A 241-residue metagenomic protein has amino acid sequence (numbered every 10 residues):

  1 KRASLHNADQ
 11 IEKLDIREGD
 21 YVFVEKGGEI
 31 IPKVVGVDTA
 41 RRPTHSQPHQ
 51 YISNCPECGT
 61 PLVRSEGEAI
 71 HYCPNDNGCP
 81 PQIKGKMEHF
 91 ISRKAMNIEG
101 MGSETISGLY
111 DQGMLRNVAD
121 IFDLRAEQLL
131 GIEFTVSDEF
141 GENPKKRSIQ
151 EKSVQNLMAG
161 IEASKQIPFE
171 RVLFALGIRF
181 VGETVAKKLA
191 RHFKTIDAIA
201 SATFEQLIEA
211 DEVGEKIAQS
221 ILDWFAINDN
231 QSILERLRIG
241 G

Functional and structural regions predicted by a protein language model:
K1-D9: Short, structured beta-strand/loop micro-motifs enriched in basic residues and often containing a Trp
A8, G27-E29: An acidic- and aromatic-residue-enriched active-site/binding cleft used to recognize and process polar
A8, L14-D15: Short histidine-centered loop motifs in beta-beta connectors
D15-R17, L115: Short, well-ordered loop/turn sites that connect or cap secondary structure elements
E29-G59, R64-G241: Accessory alpha-helical DNA-binding modules that contact the DNA backbone or grooves
